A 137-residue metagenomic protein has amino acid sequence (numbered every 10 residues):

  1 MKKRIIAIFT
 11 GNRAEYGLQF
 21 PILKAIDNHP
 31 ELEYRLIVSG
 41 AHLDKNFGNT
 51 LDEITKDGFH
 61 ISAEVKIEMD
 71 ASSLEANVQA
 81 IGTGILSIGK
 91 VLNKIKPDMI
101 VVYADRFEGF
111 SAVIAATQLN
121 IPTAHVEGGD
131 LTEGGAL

Functional and structural regions predicted by a protein language model:
M1-K3: Basic/polar N-terminal segments that are highly enriched at the extreme N-terminus, encompassing both cleavable
I5-N12, G17-D27, E68-L137: Active-site and donor-binding regions of nucleotide-sugar-utilizing enzymes
N28-E31, F59-H60, N93: Generic secondary-structure signature for well-ordered alpha-helical cores
E33-A80, S87: Conserved nucleotide-sugar phosphate-binding/catalytic loop shared by glycosyltransferases and other
